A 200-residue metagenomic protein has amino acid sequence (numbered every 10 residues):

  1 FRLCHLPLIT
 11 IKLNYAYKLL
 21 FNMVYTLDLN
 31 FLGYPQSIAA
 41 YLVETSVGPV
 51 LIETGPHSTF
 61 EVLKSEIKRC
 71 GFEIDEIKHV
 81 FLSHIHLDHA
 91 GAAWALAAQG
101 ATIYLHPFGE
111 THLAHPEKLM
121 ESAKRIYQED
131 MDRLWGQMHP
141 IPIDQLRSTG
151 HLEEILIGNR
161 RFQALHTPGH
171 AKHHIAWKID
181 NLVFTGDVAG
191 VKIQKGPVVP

Functional and structural regions predicted by a protein language model:
Y17-C70, W177-T185: Conserved beta-strand hairpin/beta-sheet module of binuclear metal-dependent hydrolase folds, prominently
Q36, K68-G150: Active-site HxH/HxHxD metal-binding segment of metal-dependent hydrolases
L42-E44, H151-K178: Core dinuclear metal-dependent hydrolase active-site scaffold
I52-G55, K78-H84, L105-H106, H166-G169 (+1 more regions): Active-site neighborhood of phospho(di)ester-bond hydrolases with catalytic His/Asp-centered motifs
T59, I85-A90, T111-H112, A171-H174 (+1 more regions): Active-site environment of divalent metal-dependent phosphoester hydrolases
R161-Q163, K172-P200: Metallo-beta-lactamase
